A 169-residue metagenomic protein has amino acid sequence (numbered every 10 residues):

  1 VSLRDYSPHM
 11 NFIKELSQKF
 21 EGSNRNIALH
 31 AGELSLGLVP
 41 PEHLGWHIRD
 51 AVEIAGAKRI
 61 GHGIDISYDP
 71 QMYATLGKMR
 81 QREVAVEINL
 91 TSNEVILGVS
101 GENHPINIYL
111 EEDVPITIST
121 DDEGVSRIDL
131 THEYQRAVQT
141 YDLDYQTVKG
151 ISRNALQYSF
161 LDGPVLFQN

Functional and structural regions predicted by a protein language model:
V1, A31-S35, G56, I64-Y68 (+2 more regions): Active-site-proximal loop/turn and secondary-structure-junction residues that shape catalytic pockets, frequently
V1-L16: Metal-coordinating catalytic core of metallo-dependent amide/deamination hydrolases
K14-G22, V52, A74-E83, Y109-D113: Acidic (Asp/Glu)-rich catalytic clusters
N24-A28, A57-G61, E83-E87, P115-T117: Structural preference for beta-strand elements that scaffold enzyme active sites
N26-L36, V114-L130: Short acidic/histidine-rich active-site segments
S35-V52, Y68-K78, I96-N107, S126-V138: Histidine/acidic-residue-rich catalytic or RNA/ligand-binding cores of hydrolases and nuclease-related proteins
L90-V95, T117-S119, Q135-T140: Short beta-alpha connecting loops at secondary-structure transitions that line or flank enzyme active sites
P115, T131-H132, R136, D142-N169: Mid-to-C-terminal alpha-helical segments outside catalytic/metal-binding sites
